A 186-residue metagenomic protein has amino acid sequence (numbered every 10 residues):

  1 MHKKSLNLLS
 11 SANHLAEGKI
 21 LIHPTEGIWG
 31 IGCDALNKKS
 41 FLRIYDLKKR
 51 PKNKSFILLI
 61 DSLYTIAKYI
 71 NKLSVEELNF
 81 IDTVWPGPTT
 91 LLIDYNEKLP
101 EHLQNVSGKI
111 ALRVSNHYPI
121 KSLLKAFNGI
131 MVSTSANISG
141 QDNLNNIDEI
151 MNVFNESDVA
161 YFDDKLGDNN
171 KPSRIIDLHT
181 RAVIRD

Functional and structural regions predicted by a protein language model:
M1-D186: Active-site-adjacent structural elements in enzyme catalytic cores
